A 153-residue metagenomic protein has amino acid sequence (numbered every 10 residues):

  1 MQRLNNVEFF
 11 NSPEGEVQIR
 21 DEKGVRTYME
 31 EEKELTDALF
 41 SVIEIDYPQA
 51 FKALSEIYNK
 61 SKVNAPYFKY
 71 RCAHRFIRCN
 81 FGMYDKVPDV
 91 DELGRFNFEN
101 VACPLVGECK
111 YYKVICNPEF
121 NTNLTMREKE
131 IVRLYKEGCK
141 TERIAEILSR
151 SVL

Functional and structural regions predicted by a protein language model:
M1-V114: DNA-contacting interfaces and partner/effector-binding or oligomerization modules in DNA-centric proteins
N117-L153: Helix-turn-helix DNA-binding segment
